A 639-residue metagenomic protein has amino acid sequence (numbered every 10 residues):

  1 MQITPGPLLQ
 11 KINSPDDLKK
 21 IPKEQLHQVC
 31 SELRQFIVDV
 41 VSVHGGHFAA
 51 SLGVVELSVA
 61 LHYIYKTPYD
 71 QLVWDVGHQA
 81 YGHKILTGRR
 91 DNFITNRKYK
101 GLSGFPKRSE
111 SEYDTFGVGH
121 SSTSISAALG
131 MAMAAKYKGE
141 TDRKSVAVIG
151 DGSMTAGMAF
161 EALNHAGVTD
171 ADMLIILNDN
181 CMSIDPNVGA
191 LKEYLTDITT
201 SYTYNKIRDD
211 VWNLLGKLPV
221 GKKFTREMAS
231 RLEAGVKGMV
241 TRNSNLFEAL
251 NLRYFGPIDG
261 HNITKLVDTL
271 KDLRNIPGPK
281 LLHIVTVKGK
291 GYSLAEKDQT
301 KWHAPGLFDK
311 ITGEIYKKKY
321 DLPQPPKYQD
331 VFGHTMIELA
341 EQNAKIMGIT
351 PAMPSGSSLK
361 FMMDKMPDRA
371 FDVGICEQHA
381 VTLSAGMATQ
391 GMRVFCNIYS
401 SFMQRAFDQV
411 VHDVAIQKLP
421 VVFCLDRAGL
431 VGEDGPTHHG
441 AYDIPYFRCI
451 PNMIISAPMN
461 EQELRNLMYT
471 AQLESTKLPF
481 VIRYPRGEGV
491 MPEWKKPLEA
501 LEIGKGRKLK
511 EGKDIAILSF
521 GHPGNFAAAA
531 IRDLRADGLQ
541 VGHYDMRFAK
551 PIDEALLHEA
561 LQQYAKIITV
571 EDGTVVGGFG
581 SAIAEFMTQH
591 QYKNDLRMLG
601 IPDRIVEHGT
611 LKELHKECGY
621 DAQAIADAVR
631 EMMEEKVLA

Functional and structural regions predicted by a protein language model:
Q2-I3, C181-F332: Long, well-ordered, tryptophan-enriched scaffold segments
Q2-L86, A249-L252, D259-L266, K280-T286: N-terminal amphipathic, basic-rich helices that act as targeting or association modules
H47-T169, Y328, I346, T350-P351 (+1 more regions): Cofactor-binding active-site loop characterized by glycine-rich and histidine/acidic residues
Q71, V287-M403, Q409-L419, E502 (+2 more regions): Non-catalytic terminal/interface segments that mediate subunit docking, oligomerization, and allosteric communication
R226-L294, P420-L425, I444-K495, A622-A639: Structural signature of the thiamine diphosphate
T241-N243, D268-K271, H303-A304, K327-Q342 (+5 more regions): Glycine-/acidic-rich phosphate or pyrophosphate-binding loops and their flanking alpha/beta elements
K310, I315-Y320, G432-D434, I454 (+3 more regions): Peripheral docking tails and interdomain loops at the edges of cofactor- or intermediate-handling domains
D372-V373, A528-L561: Generic long, charged, amphipathic alpha-helical segments
